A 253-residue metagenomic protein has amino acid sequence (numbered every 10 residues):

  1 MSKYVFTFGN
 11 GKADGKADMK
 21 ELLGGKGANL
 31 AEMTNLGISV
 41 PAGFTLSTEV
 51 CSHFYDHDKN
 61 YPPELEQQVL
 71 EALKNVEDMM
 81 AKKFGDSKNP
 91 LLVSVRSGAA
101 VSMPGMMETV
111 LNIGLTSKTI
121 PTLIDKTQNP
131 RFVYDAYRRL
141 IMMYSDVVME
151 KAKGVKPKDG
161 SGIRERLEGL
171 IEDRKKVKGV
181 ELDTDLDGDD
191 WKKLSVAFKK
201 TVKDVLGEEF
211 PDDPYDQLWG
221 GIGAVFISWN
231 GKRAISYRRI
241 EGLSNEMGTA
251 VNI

Functional and structural regions predicted by a protein language model:
M1-I253: Nucleotide/phosphate-binding sheet-loop regions of phosphoryl- and nucleotidyl-transfer enzymes
